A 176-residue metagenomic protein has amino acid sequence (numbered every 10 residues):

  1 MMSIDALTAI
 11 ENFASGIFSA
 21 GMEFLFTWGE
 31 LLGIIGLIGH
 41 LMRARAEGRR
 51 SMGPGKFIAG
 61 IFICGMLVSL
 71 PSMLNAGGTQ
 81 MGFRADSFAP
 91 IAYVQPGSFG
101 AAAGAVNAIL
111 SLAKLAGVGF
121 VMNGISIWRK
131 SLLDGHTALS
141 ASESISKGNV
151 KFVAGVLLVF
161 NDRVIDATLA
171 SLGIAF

Functional and structural regions predicted by a protein language model:
M1-E11, Q95: Short, membrane-interfacial amphipathic segments enriched in basic
T8-F83, F99-F176: Hydrophobic alpha-helical segments involved in membrane association or supramolecular assembly
P90-A102: Short membrane-interface loop/juxtamembrane segments of multi-pass integral membrane proteins
